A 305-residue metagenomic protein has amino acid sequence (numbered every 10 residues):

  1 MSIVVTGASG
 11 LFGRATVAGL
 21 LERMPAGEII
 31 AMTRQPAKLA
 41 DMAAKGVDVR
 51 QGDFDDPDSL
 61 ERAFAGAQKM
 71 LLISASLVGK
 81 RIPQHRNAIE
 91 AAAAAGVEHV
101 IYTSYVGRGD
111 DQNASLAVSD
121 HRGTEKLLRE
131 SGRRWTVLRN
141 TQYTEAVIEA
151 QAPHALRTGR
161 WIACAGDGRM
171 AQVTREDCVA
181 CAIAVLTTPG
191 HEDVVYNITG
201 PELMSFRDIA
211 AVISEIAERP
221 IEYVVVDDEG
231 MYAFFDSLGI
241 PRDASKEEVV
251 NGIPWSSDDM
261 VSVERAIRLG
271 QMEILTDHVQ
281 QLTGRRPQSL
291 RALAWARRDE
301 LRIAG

Functional and structural regions predicted by a protein language model:
M1-K38, D55-D58, A63-A65, S76-P83 (+5 more regions): Oxidoreductase cofactor-interface core, primarily capturing Rossmann-like NAD(P)-dependent enzymes
T6, I73, G284: Residues lining the SAM
A43-D56: Rossmann-fold cofactor-recognition segment
V49, H99-V100: A short hydrophobic/small-residue beta-strand
K69-I73, Y102: Redox-cofactor binding/interface segments in oxidoreductases and associated redox assembly factors
E229-G305: A hydrophobic C-terminal alpha-helical subdomain
